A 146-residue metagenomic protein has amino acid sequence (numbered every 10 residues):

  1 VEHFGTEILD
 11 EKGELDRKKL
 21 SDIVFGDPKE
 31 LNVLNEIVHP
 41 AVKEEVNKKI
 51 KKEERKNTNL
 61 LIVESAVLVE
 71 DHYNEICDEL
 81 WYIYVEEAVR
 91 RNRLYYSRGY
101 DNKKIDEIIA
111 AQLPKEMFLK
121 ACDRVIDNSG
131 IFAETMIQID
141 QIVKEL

Functional and structural regions predicted by a protein language model:
V1, K12, G99-D106: A short C-terminal helix-loop "cap" of Rossmann-like NAD(P)-dependent dehydrogenase/epimerase domains
V1-T58: ATP-dependent small-molecule kinase phosphotransfer cores that center on conserved nucleotide phosphate-binding segments
I23, E30-V33, E64, E79-Y82 (+2 more regions): Residue-level recognition of specific faces of alpha-helices
E36, P40, I109, A133: Conserved phosphate-coordination/catalytic loops
K48-L60, N74-I83, A88-K103, A110 (+1 more regions): NTP-dependent small-molecule kinase module
L61-V67: Switch II (G3) loop of P-loop NTPases
E70-D71: Conserved helix/coil segment N-terminal to the catalytic DExD/H
